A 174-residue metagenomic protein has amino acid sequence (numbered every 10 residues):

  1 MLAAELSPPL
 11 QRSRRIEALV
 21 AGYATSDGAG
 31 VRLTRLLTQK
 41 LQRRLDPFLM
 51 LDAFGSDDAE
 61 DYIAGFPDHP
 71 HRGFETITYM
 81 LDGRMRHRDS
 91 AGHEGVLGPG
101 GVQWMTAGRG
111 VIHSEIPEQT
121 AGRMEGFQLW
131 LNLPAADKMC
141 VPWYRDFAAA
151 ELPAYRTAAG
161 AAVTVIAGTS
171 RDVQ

Functional and structural regions predicted by a protein language model:
L2-R35: Hydrophobic alpha-helical membrane-insertion signals
S26-L81, L152-Q174: A short glycine-rich, His/Asp/Glu-containing loop-to-beta-strand
I63, T78-G98, G108, I112: A short beta-strand-loop-beta hairpin characteristic of the jelly-roll/cupin
A91-G98, P117-Q119, W143-D146: "Short basic amphipathic alpha-helical interaction patches in structured regions
G108-D137: Ligand-binding loop in jelly-roll beta-barrel domains
Q128-A135, A148, V165-T169: Short, structured patches in soluble enzyme cores that scaffold and shape functional sites
M139-R145, V173-Q174: A short secondary-structure junction signal
